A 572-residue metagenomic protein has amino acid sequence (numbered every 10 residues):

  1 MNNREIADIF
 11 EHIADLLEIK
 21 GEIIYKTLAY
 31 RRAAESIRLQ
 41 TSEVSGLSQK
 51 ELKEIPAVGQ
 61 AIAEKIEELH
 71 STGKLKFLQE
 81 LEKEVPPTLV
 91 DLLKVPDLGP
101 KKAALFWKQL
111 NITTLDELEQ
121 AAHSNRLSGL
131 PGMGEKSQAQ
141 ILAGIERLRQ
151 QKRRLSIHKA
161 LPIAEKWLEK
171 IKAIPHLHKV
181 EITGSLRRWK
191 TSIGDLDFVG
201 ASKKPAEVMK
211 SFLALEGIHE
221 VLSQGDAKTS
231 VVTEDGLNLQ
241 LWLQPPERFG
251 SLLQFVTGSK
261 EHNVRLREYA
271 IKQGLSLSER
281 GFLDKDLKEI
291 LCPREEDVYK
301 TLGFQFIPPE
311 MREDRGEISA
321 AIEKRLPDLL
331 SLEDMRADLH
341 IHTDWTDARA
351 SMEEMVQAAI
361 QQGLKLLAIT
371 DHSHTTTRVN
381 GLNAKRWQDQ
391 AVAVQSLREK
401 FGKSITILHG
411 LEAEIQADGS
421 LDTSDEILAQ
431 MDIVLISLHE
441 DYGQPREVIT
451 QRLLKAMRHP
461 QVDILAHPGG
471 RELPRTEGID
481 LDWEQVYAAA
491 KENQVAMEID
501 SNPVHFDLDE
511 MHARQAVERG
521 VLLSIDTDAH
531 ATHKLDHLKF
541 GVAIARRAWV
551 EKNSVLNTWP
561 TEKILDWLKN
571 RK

Functional and structural regions predicted by a protein language model:
M1-E22: Charged, compositionally biased N-terminal leader segments and the immediate start of the first structured element
F10-D15, I145-L148, T370-T375: A short small-residue
A14, K26-T229, L241, G250-L252 (+6 more regions): Accessory alpha-helical DNA-binding modules that contact the DNA backbone or grooves
A14-G21, R149-R153, L438, Y442 (+2 more regions): Short amphipathic alpha-helical interaction patches enriched in hydrophobic/aromatic residues with interspersed Lys/Arg
I157, D344-W345: Short acidic-aromatic active-site loops that bind/stabilize oxyanions
V180-I182, A337-I341, E412: Two-metal-ion RNase H-like nuclease active-site motif
W189-G274, E279-T343, R349-G363, L367-I369 (+2 more regions): Charged catalytic cores and adjacent phosphate/nucleic-acid-binding surfaces used for phosphate/nucleic-acid chemistry
G410-A413, F540: Active-site catalytic microenvironments in core metabolic enzymes, especially phosphate/sugar-handling
